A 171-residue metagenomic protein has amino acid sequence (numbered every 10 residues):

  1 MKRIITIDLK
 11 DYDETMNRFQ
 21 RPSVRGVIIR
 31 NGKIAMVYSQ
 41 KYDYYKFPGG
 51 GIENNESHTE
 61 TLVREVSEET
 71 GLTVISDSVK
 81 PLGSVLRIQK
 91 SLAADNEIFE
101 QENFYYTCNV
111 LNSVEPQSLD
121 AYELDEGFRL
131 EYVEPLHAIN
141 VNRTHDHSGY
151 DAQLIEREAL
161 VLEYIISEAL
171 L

Functional and structural regions predicted by a protein language model:
M1-R25: Acidic, metal-coordinating catalytic segment for phosphate/diphosphate chemistry, firing primarily on the Nudix
R18-Q20, D95-E102, Y122-G127: A generic structural micro-feature
I28, T107-N109, Y132-E134: Short, well-ordered beta-strand micro-motif
I29-E69, T73: Conserved Nudix-box catalytic region and its N-terminal flanking loop in Nudix hydrolases and closely related
K46, E100, Y132: Short aromatic/basic micro-patch
T73-S84: A short coil-to-beta-strand element that immediately follows conserved catalytic motifs
R87-Q117: Active-site-adjacent beta-strand/loop module that shapes the phosphate/pyrophosphate-binding cleft
E115-L171: Nudix hydrolase/Nudix homology domain
